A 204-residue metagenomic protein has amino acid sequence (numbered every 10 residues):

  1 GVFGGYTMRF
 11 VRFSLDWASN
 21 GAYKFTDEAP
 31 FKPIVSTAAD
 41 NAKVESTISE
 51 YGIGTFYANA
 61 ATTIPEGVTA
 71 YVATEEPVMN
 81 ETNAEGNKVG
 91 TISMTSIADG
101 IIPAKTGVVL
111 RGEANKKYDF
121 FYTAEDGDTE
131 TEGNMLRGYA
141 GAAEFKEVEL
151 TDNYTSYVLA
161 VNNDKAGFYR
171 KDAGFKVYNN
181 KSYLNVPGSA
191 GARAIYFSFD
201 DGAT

Functional and structural regions predicted by a protein language model:
G1-S36: Solvent-exposed loop and capping/linker segments of extracellular ligand-binding repeat ectodomains
G1-V2, W17, R170-K171, N180-K181: Residue-level recognition of alpha-helix boundary/capping or hinge positions
F10, V68-A70, A166-F168: Hydrophobic beta-strand positions in blades of beta-propellers and related beta-sheet-rich domains
K24-E66, I97-K165, A173-A203: A short, polar beta-strand/turn micro-motif
V35, E85-S96: Short linear interaction motifs
I53-G86: Surface-exposed turn/loop modules enriched in turn-prone residues
E75, M79, N83-K88, E149-V161: Extended, compositionally biased repeat/scaffold regions that form elongated interaction surfaces
